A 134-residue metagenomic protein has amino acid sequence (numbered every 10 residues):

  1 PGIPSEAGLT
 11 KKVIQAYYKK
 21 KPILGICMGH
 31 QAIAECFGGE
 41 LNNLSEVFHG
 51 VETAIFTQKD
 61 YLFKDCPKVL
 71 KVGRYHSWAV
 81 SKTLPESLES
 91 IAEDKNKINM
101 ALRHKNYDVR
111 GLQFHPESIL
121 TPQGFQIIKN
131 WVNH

Functional and structural regions predicted by a protein language model:
P1-D65, K71, I128: Cysteine-nucleophile active-site neighborhood
P1-I3, W78-A79, E117-I119: Short histidine/acidic/glycine/proline-rich micro-motifs that form metal- and phosphate-coordinating active-site loops
C27, H76, H115: Histidine-centered divalent metal-coordination motifs
E52-A54, N99-A101, G111: Conserved hydrophobic/aromatic beta-strand scaffold that supports enzyme active sites
F56, R74, Q113: Short aromatic/basic micro-patch
Y61-N106: Catalytic beta-strand/loop cores that center a nucleophilic Ser/Cys/Thr and support acyl-enzyme chemistry
V69, N106, L112-P122: Phosphate-binding/catalytic loops
I119-H134: Acyltransferase
